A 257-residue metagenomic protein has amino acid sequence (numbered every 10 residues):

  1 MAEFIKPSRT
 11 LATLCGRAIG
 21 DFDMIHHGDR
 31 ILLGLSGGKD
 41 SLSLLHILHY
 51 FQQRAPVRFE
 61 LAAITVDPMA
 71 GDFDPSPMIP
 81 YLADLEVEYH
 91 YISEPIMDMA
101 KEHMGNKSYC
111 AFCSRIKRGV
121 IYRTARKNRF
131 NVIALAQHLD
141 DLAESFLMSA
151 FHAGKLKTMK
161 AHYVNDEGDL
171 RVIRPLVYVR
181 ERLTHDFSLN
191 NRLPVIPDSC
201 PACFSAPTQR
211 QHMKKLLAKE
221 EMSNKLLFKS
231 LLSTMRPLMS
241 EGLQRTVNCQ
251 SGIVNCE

Functional and structural regions predicted by a protein language model:
A2-M148, H152, R182-N190, C249-G252: ATP-dependent adenylation/nucleotidyltransferase module used to activate substrates
S8, S114, A206-Q209, N224 (+1 more regions): Generic structural signal for well-ordered, non-membrane alpha-helical segments in soluble metabolic enzymes
L61, D141-K219, C256: Catalytic subdomain that performs nucleotidyl-dependent activation
P68-A70, I96-D98, Y163-D166, V179 (+2 more regions): Residue-level detector of flexible, active-site-proximal loop/helix-junction positions within diverse enzyme catalytic
H212-L238: An accessory alpha-helical subdomain
V247, V254-E257: Acidic, Ala/Val/Gly-enriched low-complexity intrinsically disordered segments
